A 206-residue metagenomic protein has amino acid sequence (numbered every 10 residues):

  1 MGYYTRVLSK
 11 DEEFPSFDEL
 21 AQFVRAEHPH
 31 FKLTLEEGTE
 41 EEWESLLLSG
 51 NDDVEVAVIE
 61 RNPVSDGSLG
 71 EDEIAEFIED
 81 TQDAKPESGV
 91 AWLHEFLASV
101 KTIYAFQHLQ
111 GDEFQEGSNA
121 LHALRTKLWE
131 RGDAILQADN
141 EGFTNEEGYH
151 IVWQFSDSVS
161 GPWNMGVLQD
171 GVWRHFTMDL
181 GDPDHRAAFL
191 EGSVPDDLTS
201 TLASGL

Functional and structural regions predicted by a protein language model:
M1-E13: Terminal, regulation- and interaction-focused segments at domain boundaries
M1-Y4, L20-H28, D112-L206: Acidic, proline/glycine-rich low-complexity IDRs
V7, V56-I59, Y104-F106, R125 (+1 more regions): Generic structural hydrophobic/aromatic packing signal, biased to beta-strands
E12-P15, L109-F114: Short acidic, S/G/P-rich loop/turn micro-motifs used as interaction or catalytic elements
F14, S68-D72, E87-A91, S118 (+3 more regions): Low-complexity, intrinsically disordered regions enriched in charged/polar residues
D18, A26-L97, K101-A105: Short, intrinsically disordered low-complexity segments
V90-D112, L121-R125, E130-G132: C-terminal basic regulatory modules in eukaryotic proteins
